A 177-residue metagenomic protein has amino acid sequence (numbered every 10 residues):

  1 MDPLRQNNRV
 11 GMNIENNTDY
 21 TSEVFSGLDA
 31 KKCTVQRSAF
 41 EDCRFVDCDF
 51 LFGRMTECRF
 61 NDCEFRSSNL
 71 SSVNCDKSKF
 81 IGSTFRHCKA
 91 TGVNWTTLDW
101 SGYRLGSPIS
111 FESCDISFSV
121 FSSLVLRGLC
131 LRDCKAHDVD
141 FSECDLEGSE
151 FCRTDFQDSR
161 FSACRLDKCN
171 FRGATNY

Functional and structural regions predicted by a protein language model:
D2-Y177: Tandem repeat scaffolds
